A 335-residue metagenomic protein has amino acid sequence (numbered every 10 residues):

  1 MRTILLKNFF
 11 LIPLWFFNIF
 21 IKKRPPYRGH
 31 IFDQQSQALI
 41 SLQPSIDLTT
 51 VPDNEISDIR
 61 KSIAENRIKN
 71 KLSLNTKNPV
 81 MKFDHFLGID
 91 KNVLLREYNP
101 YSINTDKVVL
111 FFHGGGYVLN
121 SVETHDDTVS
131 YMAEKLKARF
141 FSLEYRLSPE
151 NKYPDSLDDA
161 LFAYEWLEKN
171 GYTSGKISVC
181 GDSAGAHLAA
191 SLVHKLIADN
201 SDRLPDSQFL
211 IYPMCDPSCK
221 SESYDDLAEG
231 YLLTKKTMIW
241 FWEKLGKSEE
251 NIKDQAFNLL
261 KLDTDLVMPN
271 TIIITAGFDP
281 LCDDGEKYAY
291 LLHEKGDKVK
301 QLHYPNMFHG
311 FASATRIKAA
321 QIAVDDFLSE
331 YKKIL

Functional and structural regions predicted by a protein language model:
M1-Y98: A glycine/proline-hinged amphipathic helix-loop "lid/cap" segment that gates access to hydrophobic ligand pockets
I4-I12, K82-H85, D90-L335: Alpha/beta-hydrolase superfamily serine-hydrolase fold, recognizing
